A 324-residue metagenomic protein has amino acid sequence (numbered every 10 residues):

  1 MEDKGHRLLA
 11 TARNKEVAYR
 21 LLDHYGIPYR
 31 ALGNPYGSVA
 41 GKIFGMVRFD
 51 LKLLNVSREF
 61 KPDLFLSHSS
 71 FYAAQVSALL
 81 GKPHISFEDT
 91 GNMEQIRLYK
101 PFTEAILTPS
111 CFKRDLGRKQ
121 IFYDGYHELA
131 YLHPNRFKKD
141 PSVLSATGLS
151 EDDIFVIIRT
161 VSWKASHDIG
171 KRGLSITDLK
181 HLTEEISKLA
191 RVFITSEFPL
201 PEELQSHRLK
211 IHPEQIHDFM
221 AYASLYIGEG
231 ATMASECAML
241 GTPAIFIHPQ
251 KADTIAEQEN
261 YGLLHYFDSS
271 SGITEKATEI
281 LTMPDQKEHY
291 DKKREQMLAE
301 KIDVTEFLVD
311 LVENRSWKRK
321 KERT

Functional and structural regions predicted by a protein language model:
E2-G45: Conserved nucleotide-sugar phosphate-binding/catalytic loop shared by glycosyltransferases and other
K15, Y25-Y36, I158, K180-P213: Catalytic donor nucleotide-activated moiety binding site of glycosyltransferases and closely related
F49-L53, F198-M233: Donor nucleotide-activated moiety binding/catalytic core segment of transferases that use nucleotide-activated donors
F65-V76, S86-F87, F219-A256: A donor-sugar binding/catalytic signature common to diverse glycosyltransferases and related nucleotide-sugar
I85-F87, I96-T108, M220: A conserved, positively charged/aromatic
L107-G173: A nucleotide-sugar donor-handling region in carbohydrate enzymes
M239-E288: Catalytic binding pocket for nucleotide-activated donors in carbohydrate/polymer assembly enzymes
D285-T324: C-terminal amphipathic helix plus adjacent low-complexity, charged tail appended to glycosyltransferase catalytic
